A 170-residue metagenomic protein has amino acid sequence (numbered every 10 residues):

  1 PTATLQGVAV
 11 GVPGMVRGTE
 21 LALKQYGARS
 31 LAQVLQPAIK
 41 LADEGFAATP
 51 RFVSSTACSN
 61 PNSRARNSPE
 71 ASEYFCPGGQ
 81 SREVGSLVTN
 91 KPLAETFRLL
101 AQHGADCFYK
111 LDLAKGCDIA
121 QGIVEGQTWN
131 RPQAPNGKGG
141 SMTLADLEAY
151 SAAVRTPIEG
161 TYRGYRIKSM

Functional and structural regions predicted by a protein language model:
P1-K110, A114-S169: Noncatalytic scaffold domains of N-terminal-nucleophile
